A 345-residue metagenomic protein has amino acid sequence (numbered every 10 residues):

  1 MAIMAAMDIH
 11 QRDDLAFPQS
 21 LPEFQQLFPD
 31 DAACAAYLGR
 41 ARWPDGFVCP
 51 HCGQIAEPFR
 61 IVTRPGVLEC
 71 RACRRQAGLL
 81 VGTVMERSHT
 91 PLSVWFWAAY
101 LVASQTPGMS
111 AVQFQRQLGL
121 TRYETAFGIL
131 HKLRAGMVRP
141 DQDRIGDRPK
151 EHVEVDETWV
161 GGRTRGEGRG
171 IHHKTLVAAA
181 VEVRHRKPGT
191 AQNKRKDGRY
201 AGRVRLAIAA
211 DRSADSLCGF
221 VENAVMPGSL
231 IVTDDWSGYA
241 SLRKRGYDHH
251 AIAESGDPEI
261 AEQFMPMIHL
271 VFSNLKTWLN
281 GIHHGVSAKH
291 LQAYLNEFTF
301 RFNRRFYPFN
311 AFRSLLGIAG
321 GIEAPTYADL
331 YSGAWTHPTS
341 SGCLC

Functional and structural regions predicted by a protein language model:
M1-C345: Residue-level recognition of single "structural anchor" positions that define or cap local secondary structure
